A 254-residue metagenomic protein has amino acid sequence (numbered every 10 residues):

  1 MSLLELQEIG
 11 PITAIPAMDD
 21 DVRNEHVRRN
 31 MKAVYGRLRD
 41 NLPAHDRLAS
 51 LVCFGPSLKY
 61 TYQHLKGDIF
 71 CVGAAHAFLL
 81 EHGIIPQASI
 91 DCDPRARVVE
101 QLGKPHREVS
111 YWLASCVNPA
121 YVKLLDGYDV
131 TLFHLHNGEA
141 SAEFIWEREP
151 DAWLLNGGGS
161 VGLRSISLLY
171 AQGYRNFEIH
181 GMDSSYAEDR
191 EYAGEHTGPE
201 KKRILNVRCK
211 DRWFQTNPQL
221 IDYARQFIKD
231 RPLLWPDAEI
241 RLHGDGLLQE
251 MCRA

Functional and structural regions predicted by a protein language model:
M1-A254: Metal-ion/cofactor- or nucleotide/acyl-coenzyme-handling active-site neighborhoods
